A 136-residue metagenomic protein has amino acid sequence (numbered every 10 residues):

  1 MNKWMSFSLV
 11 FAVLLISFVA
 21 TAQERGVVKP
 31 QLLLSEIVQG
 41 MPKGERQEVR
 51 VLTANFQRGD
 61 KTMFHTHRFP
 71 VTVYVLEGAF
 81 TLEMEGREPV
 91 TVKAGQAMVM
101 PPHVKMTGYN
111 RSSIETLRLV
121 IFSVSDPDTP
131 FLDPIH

Functional and structural regions predicted by a protein language model:
N2-F7, L14-R50, E83, P89 (+2 more regions): A short, N-terminal "cap"/entry segment at the start of jelly-roll beta-barrel domains of the cupin/DSBH fold
R46-V51, P70, R87, P101-H103 (+1 more regions): Extracytoplasmic
Q47, G59-T72: A short beta-loop-beta micro-motif enriched in histidine and acidic residues
F56, G86-H103: Short acidic-glycine-tyrosine-enriched beta hairpin
K61-H67, M84, T91, Y109-R111 (+1 more regions): Short histidine-centered beta-strand/loop micro-motifs that create catalytic or ligand/metal-coordination sites
K61-M63, T81, M98, P102-Y109 (+1 more regions): Histidine-centered metal-chelating micro-motifs
F69-G86, Q96: Glycine- and acidic-residue-biased ligand/ion/polar-headgroup-sensing regions
P89, V104-D128: Ligand-binding loop in jelly-roll beta-barrel domains
